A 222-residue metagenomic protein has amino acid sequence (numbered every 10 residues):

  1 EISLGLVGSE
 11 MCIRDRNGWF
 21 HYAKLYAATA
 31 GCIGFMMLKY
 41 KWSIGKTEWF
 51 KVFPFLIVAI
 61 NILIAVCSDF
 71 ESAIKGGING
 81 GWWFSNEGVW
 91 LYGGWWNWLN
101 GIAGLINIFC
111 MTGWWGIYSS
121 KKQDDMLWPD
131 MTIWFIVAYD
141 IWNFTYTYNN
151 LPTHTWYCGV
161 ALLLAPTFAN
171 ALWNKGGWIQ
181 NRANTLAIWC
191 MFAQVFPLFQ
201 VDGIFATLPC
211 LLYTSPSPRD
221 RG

Functional and structural regions predicted by a protein language model:
E1-G8, I13, Y213-G222: Single conserved hydrophobic/aromatic residue that forms the stacking wall/gate of nucleotide- or nucleobase-binding
S9-E10, R14-T47: An N-terminal, globular interaction/scaffold subdomain
R14-F20, A73-K75, D202: Helix-loop junctions on the outward
F20, G93, P209-L212: Non-cytosolic membrane-interface motifs at loop->transmembrane helix junctions
F20-A23, H154-Y157, Q180-N181: Short, aromatic-rich membrane-interface segments at the entry and exit of alpha-helical transmembrane domains
L25-M37, N100-G113, L162-A165, S215 (+1 more regions): Hydrophobic cores of alpha-helical transmembrane segments in multi-pass inner/ER membrane proteins, independent
K51-G176: Generic multipass alpha-helical transmembrane bundles of integral membrane proteins
G159-R221: C-terminal transmembrane-bundle signature of multipass membrane proteins, characterized by strong activation on
